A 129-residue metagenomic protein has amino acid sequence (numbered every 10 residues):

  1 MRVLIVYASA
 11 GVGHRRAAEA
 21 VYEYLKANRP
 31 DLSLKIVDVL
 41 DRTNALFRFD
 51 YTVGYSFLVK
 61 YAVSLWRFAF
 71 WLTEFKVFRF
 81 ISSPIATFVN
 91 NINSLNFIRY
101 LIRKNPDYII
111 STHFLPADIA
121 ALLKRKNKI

Functional and structural regions predicted by a protein language model:
M1-L4: Extreme N-terminal starter segment of soluble prokaryotic enzymes
V6-A8, V37: Short hydrophobic segments within beta-strands
A8-E19: A short, glycine/small-residue-rich beta-strand->loop->alpha-helix junction that serves as a flexible
H14, T43, P116-I119: Short, well-ordered alpha-helical microsegments
A20, Y24-R103: Conserved N-terminal ligand/cofactor-binding loop architecture of enzyme catalytic domains
L95-I109, D118-I129: Glycosyltransferases and closely related glycan-assembly transferases that use nucleotide-activated donors
T112-F114: Short His-centered aromatic/hydrophobic patch
